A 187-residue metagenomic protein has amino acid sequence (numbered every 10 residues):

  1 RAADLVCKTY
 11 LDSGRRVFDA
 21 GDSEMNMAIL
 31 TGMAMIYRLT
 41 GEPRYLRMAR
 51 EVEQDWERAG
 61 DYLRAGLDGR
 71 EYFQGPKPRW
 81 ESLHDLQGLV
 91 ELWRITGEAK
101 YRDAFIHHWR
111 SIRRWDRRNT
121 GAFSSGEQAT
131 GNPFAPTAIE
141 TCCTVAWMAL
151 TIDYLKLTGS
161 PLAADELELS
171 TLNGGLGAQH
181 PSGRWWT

Functional and structural regions predicted by a protein language model:
R1-T187: Glycan-recognition and catalytic cores of secretory/periplasmic carbohydrate-active enzymes
